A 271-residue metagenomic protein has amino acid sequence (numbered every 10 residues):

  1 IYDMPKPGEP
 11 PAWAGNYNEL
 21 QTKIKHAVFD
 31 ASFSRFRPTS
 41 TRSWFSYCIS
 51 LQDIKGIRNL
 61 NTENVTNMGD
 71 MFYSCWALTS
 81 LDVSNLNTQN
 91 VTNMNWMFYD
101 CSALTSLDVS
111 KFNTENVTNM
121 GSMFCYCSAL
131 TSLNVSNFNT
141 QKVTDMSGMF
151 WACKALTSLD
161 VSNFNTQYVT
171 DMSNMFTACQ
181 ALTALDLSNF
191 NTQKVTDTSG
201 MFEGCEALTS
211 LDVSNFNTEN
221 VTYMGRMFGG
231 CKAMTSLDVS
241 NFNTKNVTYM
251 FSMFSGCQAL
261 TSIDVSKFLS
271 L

Functional and structural regions predicted by a protein language model:
I1-P38, S43-S46, M224: LRR flanking "cap" motifs
T22-F36, S50-T66, W76-T92, S102-T118 (+6 more regions): Structural signature of tandem-repeat unit edges
R42, G69-D70, N95-W96, G121-S122 (+5 more regions): Register-specific detector for alpha-helical tandem repeat solenoids, activating on a conserved position within each
F150-A152, F176-A178, F228: Short linear segments in intrinsically disordered or otherwise low-structure-confidence regions
